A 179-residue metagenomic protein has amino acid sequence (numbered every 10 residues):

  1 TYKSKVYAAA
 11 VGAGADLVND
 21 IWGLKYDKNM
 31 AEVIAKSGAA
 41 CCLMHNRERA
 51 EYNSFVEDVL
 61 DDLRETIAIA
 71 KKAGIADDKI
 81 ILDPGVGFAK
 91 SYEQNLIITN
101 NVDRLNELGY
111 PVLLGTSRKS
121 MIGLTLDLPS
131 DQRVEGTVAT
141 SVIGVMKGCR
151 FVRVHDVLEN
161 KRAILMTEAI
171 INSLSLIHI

Functional and structural regions predicted by a protein language model:
V6-Y7, A13, W22-S91: Conserved anion-binding
A8-L17, V33-C42, V102, L108-P111 (+1 more regions): Glycine-enriched alpha-helix->loop->beta-strand junction motifs that scaffold or abut catalytic
D16, A76-D78, R150, H155: Short acidic/polar active-site loop segments enriched in Thr and Asp
V18, L82, G144, D156: Conserved, mostly hydrophobic/aromatic
D77, V86-V142, I171: Shared catalytic-loop signature of beta/alpha-barrel
V154-S175: C-terminal helical cap(s) of enzyme catalytic domains, especially alpha/beta-barrels
I177-I179: Conserved small/polar residues in nucleotide/adenosyl-binding loops
